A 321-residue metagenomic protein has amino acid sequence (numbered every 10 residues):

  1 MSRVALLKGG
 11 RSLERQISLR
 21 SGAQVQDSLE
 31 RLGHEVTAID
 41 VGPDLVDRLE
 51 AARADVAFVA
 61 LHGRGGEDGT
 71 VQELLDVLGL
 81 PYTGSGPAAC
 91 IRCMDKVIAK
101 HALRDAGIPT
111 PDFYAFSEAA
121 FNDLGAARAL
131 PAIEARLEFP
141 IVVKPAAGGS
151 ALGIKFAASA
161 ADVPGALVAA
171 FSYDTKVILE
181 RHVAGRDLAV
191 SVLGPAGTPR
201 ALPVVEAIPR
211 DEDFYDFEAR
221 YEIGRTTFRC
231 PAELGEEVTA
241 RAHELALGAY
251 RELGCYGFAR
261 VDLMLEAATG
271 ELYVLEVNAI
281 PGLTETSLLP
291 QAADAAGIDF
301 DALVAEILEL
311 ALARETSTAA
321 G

Functional and structural regions predicted by a protein language model:
M1-H101, D105, S117-P131, E306 (+1 more regions): ATP-binding N-terminal substructure of ATP-dependent carboxylate-amine bond-forming enzymes
M1-K8, A51, R92-R186: Active-site nucleotide/adenylate-binding loops and adjacent lid/helix of ATP-dependent enzymes
S2, G235-G321: ATP-dependent carboxylate activation and anion-phosphoryl transfer catalytic cores that bind Mg-ATP to form
V36, P81-Y82, T110, I141 (+1 more regions): Hydrophobic beta-strand scaffold residues
T37-G42, R181, L188, Y256-A268: A short glycine-rich, hydrophobically flanked beta-strand micro-motif that places a catalytic Asp/Glu for divalent metal
F116, I154-S159, V192-P195, E266 (+2 more regions): Short beta-strand-to-turn element immediately C-terminal to the catalytic PLP-Schiff-base lysine in fold type I
A158-E244, L272-Y273: Phosphate-binding site of ATP-dependent enzymes
